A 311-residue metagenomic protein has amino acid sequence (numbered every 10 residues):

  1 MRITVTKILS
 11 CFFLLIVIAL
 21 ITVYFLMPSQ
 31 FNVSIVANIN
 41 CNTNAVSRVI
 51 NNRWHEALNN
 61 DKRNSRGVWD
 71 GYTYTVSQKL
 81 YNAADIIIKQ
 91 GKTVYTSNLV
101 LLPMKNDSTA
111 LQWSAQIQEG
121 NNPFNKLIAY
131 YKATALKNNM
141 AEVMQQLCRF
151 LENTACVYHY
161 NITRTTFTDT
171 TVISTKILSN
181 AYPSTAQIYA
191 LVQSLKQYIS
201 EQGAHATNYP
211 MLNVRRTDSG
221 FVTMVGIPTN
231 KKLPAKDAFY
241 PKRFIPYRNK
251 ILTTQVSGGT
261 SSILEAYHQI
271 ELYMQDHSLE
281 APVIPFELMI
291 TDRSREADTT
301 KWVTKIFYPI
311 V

Functional and structural regions predicted by a protein language model:
M1-T6: Short, Lys/Arg-rich N-terminal segment immediately upstream of the first membrane anchor
K7-L26: Hydrophobic membrane-insertion alpha-helices, especially the h-region of bacterial N-terminal signal peptides
L26-V33: Short acidic/polar N-terminal linker immediately downstream of export determinants
M27, N40-W54, L58-T73, N82 (+1 more regions): A solvent-exposed interaction/effector surface
V33-I39: Short, well-ordered beta-strand elements within core beta-sheets of diverse protein domains
I86-K92: Short, Gly/Ser/Thr-enriched beta-strand-loop segments that form substrate-interacting elements of hydrolase/peptidase
